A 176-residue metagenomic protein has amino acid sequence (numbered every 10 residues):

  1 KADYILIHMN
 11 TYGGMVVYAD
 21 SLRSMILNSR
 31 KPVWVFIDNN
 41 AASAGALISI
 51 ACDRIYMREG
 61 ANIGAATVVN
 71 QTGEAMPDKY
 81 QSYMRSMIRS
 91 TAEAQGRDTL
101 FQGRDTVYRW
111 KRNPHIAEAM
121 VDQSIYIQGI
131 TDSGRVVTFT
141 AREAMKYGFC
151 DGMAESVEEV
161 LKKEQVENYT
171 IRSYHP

Functional and structural regions predicted by a protein language model:
K1-N10: A structural preference for short, pocket-lining loop segments at secondary-structure junctions
D3, K31, Y169: Short coil/turn segments at beta-strand junctions that form active-site/ligand-binding loops
H8, I37, G60-A61, G103 (+2 more regions): Short loop/turn and capping residues at structural boundaries
T11-L22, I26-Y80, M84-M87: Glycine-rich beta-to-alpha active-site loop
T67-H175: Charged, glycine-interspersed solvent-exposed loop segments at helix/strand-loop junctions that cap or gate access
